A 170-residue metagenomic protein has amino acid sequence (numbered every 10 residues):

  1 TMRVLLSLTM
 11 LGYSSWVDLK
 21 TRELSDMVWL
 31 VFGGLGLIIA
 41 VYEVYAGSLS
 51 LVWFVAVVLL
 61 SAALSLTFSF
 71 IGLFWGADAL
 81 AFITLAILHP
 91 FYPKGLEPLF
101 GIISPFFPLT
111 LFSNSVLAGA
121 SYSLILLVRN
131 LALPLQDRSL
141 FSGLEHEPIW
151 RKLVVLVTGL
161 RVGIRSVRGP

Functional and structural regions predicted by a protein language model:
T1-P170: A membrane-topology feature that recognizes alpha-helical transmembrane segments and their immediate juxtamembrane
